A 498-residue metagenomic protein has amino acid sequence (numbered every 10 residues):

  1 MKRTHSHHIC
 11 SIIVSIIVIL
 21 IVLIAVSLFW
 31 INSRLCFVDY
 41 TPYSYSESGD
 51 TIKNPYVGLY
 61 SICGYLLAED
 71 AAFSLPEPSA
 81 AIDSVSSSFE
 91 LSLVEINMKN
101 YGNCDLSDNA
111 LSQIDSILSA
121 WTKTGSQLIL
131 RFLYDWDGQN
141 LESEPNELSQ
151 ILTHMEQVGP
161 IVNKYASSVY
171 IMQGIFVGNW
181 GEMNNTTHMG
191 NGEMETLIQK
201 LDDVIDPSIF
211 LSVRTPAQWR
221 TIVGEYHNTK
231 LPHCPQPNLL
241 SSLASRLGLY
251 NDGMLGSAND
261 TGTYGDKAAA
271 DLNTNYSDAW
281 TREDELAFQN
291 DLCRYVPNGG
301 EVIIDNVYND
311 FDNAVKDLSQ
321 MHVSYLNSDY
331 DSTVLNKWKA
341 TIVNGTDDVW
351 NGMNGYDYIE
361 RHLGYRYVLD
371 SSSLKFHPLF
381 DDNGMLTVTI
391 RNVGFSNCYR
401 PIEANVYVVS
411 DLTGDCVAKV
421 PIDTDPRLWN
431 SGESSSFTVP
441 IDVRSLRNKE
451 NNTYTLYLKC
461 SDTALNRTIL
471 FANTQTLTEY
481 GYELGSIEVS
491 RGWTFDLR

Functional and structural regions predicted by a protein language model:
K2-I21: N-terminal Sec-pathway targeting helices
N32-L91, E95: Boundary/entry segment of secreted carbohydrate-active catalytic domains
E77-D135, Q150, I205, I209: Aromatic-lined substrate-binding rim segments of carbohydrate-active enzymes
A110-Q127, E144-I171, G192-V204: An active-site-proximal structural segment forming one wall of the substrate-binding cleft that immediately precedes
I129-Q139, V158-N191: Active-site groove signature of glycoside hydrolases
I171-L335: Catalytic-core regions of glycoside hydrolase
F311-S373: Catalytic cores of secreted or luminal carbohydrate-active enzymes
E360-R498: Extracellular/luminal regions of secreted and cell-surface proteins that mediate adhesion/ECM remodeling
